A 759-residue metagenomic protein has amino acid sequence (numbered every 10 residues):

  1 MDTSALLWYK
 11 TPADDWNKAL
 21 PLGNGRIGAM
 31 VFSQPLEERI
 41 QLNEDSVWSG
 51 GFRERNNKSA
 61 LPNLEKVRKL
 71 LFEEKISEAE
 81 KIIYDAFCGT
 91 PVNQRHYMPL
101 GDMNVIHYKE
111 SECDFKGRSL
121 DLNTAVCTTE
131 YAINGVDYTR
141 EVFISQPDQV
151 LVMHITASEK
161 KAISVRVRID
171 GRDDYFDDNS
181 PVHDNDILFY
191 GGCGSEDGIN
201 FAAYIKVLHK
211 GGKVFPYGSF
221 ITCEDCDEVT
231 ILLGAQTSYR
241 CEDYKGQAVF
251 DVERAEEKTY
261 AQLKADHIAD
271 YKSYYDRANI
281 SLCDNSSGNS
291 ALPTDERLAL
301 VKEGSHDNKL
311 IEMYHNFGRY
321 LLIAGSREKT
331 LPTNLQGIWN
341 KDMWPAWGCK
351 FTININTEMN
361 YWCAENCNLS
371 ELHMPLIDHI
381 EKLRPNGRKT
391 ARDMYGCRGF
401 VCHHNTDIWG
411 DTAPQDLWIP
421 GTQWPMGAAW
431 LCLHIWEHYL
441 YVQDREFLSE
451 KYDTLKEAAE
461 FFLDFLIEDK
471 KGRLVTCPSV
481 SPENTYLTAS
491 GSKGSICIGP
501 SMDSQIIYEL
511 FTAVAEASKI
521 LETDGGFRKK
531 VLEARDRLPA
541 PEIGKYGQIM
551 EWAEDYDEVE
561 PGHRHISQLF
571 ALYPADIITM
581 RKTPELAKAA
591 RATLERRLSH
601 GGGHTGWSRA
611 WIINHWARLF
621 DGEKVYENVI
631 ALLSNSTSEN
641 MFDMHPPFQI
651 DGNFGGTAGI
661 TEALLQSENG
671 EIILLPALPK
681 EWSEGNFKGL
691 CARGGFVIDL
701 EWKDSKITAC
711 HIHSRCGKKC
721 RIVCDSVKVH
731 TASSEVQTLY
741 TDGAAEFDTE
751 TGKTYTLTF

Functional and structural regions predicted by a protein language model:
M1-P420, L431, E437-Y439, A459 (+8 more regions): Aromatic-residue-lined binding/catalytic grooves and analogous aromatic/hydrophobic interfacial grooves in multimeric
T237, T406, A429, L433-I435 (+2 more regions): Short, small-residue-rich loop/turn micro-motifs
N308, E312, A429, R445 (+3 more regions): Non-membrane alpha-helical structural segments and their capping/turn regions in soluble enzymes
P332-K350, F462, E468-N484, L674-F687: Short, surface-exposed recognition loops and adjoining beta-strand edges that mediate ligand/DNA contacts, enriched
I355-E365, P425-W436, M502-T512, S567-D576 (+2 more regions): Well-ordered alpha-helical segments within folded domains of soluble proteins
E437-H438, V442, E446-F447, A458-E468 (+4 more regions): Non-catalytic carbohydrate-binding regions of carbohydrate-active enzymes
E457, F461-A517: Acidic/histidine-rich catalytic neighborhood
